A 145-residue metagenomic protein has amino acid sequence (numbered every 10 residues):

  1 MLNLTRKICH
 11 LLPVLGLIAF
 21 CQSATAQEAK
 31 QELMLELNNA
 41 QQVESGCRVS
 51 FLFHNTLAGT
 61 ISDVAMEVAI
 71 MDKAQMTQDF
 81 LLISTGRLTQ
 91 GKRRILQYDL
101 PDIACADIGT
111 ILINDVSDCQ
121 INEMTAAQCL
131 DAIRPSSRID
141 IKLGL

Functional and structural regions predicted by a protein language model:
M1-L12: Bacterial N-terminal signal peptides that target proteins for export
H10-F20: Bacterial N-terminal signal peptides
A26-L52, R134, R138-G144: Low-complexity, acidic Ser/Thr/Pro/Gly-rich terminal tails and inter-domain linkers that flank the onset of structured
E32, D102-L145: Terminal connector regions
T56-G59, A74: Short, acidic/polar linear motifs in exposed loop/turn regions
T60-D63, Q78: Short acidic/proline- and small/hydrophobic-mixed sequence motifs that coincide with surface turns and coil-to-beta
M66-V68: Hydrophobic beta-strand segments
M71-G109, C119: Intrinsically disordered, low-complexity Pro/Gly/Ser/Thr-rich segments with frequent PxxP/GP/PP motifs and embedded
